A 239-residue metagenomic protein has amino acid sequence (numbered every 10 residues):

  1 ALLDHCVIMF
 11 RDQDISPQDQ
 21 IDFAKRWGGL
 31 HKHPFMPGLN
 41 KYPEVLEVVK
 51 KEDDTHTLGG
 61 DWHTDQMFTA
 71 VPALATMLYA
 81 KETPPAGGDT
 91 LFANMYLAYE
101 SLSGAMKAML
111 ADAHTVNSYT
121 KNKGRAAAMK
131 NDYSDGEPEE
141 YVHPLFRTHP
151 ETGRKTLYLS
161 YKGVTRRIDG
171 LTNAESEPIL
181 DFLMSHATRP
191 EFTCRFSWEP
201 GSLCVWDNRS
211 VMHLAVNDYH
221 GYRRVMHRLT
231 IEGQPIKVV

Functional and structural regions predicted by a protein language model:
A1-V205, R209-V239: Fe(II)/2-oxoglutarate oxygenase catalytic core
